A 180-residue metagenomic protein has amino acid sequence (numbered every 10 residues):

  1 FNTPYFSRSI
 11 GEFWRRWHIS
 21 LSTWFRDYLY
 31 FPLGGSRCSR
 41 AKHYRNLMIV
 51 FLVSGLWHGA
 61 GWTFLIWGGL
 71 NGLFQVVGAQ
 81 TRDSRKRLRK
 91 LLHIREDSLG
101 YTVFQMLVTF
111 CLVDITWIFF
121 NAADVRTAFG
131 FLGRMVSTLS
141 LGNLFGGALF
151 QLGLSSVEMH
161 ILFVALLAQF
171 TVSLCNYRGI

Functional and structural regions predicted by a protein language model:
T3-I180: Non-catalytic, membrane-anchoring transmembrane segments at the edges
